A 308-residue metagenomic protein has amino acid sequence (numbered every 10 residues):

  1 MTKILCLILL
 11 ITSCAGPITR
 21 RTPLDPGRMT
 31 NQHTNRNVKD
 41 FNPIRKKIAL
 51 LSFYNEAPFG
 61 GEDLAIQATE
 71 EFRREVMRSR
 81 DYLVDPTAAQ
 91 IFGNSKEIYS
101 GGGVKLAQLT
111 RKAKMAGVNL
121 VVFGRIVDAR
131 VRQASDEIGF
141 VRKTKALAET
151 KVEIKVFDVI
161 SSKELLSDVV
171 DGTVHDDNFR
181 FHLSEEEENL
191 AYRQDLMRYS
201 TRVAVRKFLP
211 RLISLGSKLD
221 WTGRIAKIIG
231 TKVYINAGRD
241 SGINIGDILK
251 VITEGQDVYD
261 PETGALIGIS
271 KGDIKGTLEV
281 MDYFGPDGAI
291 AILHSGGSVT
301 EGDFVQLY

Functional and structural regions predicted by a protein language model:
M1-L7: Sec-dependent signal peptide recognition, specifically the positively charged N-region followed immediately by
C14-N94, V170-D171, H182-E186, S217-T222 (+2 more regions): A structural "domain/chain start" motif
R45-S52, E56-V127, V159, K163-S167 (+3 more regions): N-terminal segment of the mature soluble domain
F123-R180: Amphipathic beta-strand/beta-sheet edge segments enriched in Tyr/Trp
L190-A226: Anionic-ligand-binding alpha/beta catalytic cores of soluble enzymes and soluble regulatory domains that recognize
K250-Y308: Beta-strand/loop-dominated core regions that host nucleotide or nucleotide-derived cofactor-binding catalytic loops
